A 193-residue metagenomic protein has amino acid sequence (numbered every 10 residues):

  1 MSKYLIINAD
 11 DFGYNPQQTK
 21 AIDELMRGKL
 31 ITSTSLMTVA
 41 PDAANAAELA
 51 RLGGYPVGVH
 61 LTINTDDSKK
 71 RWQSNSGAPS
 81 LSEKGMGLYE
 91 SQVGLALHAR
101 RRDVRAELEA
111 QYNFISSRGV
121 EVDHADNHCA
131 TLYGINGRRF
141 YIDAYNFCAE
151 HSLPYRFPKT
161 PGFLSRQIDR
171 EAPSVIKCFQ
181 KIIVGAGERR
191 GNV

Functional and structural regions predicted by a protein language model:
M1-D66: Active-site beta->alpha N-cap acidic-glycine motif
L5-D10, T32-L36, V57-L61, D123-N127 (+3 more regions): Hydrophobic faces of well-ordered beta-strands that scaffold small-molecule active sites in alpha/beta enzyme cores
F12-P16, S35-N45, N64-K70, C129-R139 (+1 more regions): Acidic-and-aromatic substrate-binding clefts and catalytic sites of carbohydrate-active enzymes
Q18, A43, V104, L108 (+1 more regions): Aromatic/hydrophobic pocket-lining residues that form the small-molecule binding cavity in soluble enzyme cores
I22-G28, A44-P56, R71-E83, S116-R118 (+1 more regions): Acidic (Asp/Glu)-rich catalytic clusters
G58-S68, G85-L88, Q180-G191: Short, basic, helix/turn surface patches
I63-V122: Active-site gating/metal-coordination segments in enzymes
E109-G185, R189: Catalytic domains of cell-wall/extracellular-matrix polysaccharide-remodeling enzymes, centered on de-N-acetylation
